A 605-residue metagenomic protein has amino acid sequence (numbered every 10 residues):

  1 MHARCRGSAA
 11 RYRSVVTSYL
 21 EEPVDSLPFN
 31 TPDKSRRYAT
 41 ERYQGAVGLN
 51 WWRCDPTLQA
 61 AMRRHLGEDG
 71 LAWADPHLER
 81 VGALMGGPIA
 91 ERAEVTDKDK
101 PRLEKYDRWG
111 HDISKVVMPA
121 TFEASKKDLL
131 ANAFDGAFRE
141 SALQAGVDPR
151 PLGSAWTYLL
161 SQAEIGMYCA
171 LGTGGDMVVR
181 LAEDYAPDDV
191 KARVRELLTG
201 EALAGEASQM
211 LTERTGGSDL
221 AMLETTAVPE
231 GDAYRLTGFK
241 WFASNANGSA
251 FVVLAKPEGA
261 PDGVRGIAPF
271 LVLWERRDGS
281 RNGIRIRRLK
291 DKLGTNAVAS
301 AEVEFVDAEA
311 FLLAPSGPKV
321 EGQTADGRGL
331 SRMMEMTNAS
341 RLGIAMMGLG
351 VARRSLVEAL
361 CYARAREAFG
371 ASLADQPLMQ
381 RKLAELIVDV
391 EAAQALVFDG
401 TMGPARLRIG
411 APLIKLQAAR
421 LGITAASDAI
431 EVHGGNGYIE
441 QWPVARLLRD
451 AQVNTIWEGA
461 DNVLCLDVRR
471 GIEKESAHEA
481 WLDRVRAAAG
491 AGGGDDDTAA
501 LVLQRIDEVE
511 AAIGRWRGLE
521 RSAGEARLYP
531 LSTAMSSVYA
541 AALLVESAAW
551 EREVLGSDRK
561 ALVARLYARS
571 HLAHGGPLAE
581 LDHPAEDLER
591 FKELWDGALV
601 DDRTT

Functional and structural regions predicted by a protein language model:
V15-G146, A598-T604: Extended, charge-enriched "interface" segments that sit outside catalytic cores
F29, K34, Y38, G67-E68 (+8 more regions): Alpha-helix capping/hinge segments and adjacent helical runs
D107-E196, G200-A202, S244-A246, D450 (+4 more regions): Internal helix-loop-helix
A186-T225, P229-D232, F398, M402-A405 (+4 more regions): Internal maturation/activation junctions in enzymes
A233, T237-I284: A short core secondary-structure module
D278, R287, V303-S340, V357-A374 (+1 more regions): A glycine-rich, basic-preceded beta-loop-alpha segment at the flavin cofactor/substrate interface of flavin-utilizing
E391-Q417, E431, G514-A526, V545-G556: C-terminal helix-coil-helix/basic helical segment that borders enzyme active sites and/or dimer interfaces and provides
A491-T605: C-terminal amphipathic alpha-helical interaction region
